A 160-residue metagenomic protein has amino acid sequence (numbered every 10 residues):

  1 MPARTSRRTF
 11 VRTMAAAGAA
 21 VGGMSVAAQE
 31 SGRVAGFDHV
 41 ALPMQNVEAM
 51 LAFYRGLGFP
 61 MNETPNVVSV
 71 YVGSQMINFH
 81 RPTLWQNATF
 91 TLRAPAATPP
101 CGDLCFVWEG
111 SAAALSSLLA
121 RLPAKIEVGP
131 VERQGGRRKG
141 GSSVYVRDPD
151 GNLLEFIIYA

Functional and structural regions predicted by a protein language model:
M1-G18: N-terminal secretory signal peptides and thylakoid transit peptides that target proteins across membranes
V21-E48, G102-L104, A160: N-terminal beta-strand motif that seeds the catalytic metal site of vicinal oxygen chelate
A28-E30, T89-R93: Short beta-strand/turn micro-motifs at beta-sheet edges
G36, N66, G73-Q75, P100-G102 (+1 more regions): Residues that flank catalytic or metal-binding motifs in active/ligand-binding sites
L42-Q86: Core segments of cupin and vicinal oxygen chelate
M44-A49, P99, D103-D150: Vicinal oxygen chelate
P82, I157-A160: Short beta->alpha transition motifs characteristic of CBS
